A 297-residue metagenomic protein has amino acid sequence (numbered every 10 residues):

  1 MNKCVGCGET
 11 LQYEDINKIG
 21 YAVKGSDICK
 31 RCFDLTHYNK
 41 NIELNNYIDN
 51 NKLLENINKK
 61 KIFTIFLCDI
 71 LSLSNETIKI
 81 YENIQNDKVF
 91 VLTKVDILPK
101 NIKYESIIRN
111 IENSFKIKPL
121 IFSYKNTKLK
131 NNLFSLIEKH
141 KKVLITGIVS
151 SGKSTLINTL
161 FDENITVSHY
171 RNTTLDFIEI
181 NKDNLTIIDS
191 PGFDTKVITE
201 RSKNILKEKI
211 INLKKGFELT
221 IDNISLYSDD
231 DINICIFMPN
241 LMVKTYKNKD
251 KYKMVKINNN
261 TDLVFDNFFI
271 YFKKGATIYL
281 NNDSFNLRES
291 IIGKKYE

Functional and structural regions predicted by a protein language model:
N2-L71, T77-V89, V95, H169-E297: Helix-rich effector regions associated with P-loop NTPase G domains
I65, V89-F90, L120, L144: A structural signal for isolated positions on well-ordered beta-strands in alpha/beta enzyme cores
L71-L73, V149-K153: Gly/Ser/Thr-rich loops at beta-strand to alpha-helix junctions that form or flank small-molecule/cofactor-binding
N75-E76, K100: Short N-terminal helix/helix-N-cap motif within the alpha/beta-hydrolase-1
E76-T77, L133: Hydrophobic side chains in well-ordered alpha-helices
I97-S151, T159-D162: Canonical P-loop GTPase G-domain recognition
